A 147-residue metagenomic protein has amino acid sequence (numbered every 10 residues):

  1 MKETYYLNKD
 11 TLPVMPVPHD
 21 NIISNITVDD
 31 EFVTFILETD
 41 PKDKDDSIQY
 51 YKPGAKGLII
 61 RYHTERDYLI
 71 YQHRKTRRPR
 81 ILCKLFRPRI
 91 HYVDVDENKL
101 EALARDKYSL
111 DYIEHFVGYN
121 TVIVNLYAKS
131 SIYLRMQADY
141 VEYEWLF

Functional and structural regions predicted by a protein language model:
M1-F147: Surface-exposed, interaction-prone regions used to assemble/regulate multi-protein complexes
